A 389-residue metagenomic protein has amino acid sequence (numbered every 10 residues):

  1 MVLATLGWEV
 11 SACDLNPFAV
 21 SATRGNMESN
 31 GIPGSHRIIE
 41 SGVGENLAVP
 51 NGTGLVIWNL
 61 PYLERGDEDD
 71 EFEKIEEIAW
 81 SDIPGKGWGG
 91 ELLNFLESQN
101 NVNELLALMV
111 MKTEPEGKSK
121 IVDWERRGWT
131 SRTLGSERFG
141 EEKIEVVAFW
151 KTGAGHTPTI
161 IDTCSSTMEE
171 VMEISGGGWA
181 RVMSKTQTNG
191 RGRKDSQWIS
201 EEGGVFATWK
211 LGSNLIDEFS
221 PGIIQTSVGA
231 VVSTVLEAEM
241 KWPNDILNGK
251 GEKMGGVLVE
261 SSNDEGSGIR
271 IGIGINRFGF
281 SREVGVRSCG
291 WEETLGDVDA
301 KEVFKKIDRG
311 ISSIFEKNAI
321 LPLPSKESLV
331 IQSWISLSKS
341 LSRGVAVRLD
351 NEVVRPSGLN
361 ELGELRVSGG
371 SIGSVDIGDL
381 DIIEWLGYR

Functional and structural regions predicted by a protein language model:
M1-A48, W58, E64-R65: Conserved SAM/SAH cofactor-binding pocket of Class I
I39-G42, D162, M240-W242: Short loop/edge segments at beta-strand edges and connector loops that shape dinucleotide/nucleotide cofactor-binding
A48-N51, N101, G176-G177: Glycine-rich phosphate-binding loop signature in dinucleotide/nucleotide-binding domains
T53-G54, A180: Conserved acidic residues
L60-G89: Mobile active-site "lid"/loop adjacent to the S-adenosyl-L-methionine
G89, N94-S98, N103, M109-T113 (+2 more regions): Long, positively charged amphipathic alpha-helical accessory segments at protein N-termini or as interdomain linkers
F95, K112-E125: Short alpha-helix
I121-T226, G387-R389: N-terminal lobe of the biotin/lipoate ligase/transferase fold
